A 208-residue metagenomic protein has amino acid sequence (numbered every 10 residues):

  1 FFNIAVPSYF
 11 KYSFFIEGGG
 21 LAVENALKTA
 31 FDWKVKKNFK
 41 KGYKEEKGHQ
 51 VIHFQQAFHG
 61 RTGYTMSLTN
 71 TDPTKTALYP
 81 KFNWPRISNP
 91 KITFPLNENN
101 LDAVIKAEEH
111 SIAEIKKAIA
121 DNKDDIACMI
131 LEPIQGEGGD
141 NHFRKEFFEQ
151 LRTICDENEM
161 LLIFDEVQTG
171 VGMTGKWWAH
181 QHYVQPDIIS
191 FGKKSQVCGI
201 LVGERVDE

Functional and structural regions predicted by a protein language model:
F1-E208: Conserved N-terminal phosphate-binding loop of PLP-dependent enzymes in the Aspartate aminotransferase
